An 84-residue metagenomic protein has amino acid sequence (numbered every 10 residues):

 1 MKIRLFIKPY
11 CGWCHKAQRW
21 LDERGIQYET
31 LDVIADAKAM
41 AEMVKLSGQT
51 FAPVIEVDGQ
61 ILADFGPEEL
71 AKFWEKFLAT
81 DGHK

Functional and structural regions predicted by a protein language model:
M1-R24: Local sequence-structure signature of Cys/Sec-based thiol-disulfide redox active-site neighborhoods
K8, G48, P67: ATP/adenylate-binding site constellation spanning eukaryotic-like Ser/Thr protein kinases, ABC-transporter
G12, K38, E69: Short alpha-helical
H15-Q18, D22, V44, A71 (+1 more regions): Class I S-adenosyl-L-methionine
Q18-A37: Conserved helix-turn-beta segment immediately C-terminal to the redox Cys motif in thioredoxin-like folds
D32-Q49: Thioredoxin-like thiol-disulfide oxidoreductase module
V44-D64: Short, structured active-site "lid" loops
V57-H83: Non-catalytic, surface beta->alpha helical segment in thiol-disulfide oxidoreductase systems
